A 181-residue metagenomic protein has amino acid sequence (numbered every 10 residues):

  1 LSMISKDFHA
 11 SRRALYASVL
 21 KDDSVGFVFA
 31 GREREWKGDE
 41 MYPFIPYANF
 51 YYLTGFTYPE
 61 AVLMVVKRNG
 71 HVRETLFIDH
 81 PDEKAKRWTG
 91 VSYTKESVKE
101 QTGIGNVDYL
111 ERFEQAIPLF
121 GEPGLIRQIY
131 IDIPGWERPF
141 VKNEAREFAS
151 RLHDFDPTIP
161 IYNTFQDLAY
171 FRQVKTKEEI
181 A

Functional and structural regions predicted by a protein language model:
L1-A181: A composition/biophysics-driven feature that prefers long, compositionally simple stretches
